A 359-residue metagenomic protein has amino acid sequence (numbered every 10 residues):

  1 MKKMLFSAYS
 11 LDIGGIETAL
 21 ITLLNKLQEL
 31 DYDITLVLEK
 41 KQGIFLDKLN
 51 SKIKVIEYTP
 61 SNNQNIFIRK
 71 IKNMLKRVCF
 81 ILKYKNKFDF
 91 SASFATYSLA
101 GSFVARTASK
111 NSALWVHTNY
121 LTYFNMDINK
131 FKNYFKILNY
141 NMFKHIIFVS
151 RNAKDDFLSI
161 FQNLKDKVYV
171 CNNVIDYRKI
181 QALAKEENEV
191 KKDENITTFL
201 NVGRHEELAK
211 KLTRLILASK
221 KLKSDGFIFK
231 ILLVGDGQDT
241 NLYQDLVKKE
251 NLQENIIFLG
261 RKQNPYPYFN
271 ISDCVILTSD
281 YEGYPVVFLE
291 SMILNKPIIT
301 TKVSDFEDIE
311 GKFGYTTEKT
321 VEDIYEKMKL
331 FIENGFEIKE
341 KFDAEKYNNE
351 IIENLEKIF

Functional and structural regions predicted by a protein language model:
F6-G14, K26, L30-K70, A153 (+1 more regions): N-terminal strand-loop element at the rim of the active site of nucleotide-sugar-dependent glycosyltransferases
G14-T22, T197, N201-K221, Q238-Q244: A conserved mid-protein helix/loop that constitutes part of the nucleotide-sugar donor-binding site
A92-L99, V116: Short His-centered aromatic/hydrophobic patch
G101-F103, M142-V168: A short, active-site helix/loop in glycosyltransferases that binds the activated sugar's phosphate group
Q244-G260: Nucleotide-activated donor-binding/catalytic signature segment of Leloir-type glycosyltransferases, i.e., the conserved
R261, D280: Aromatic "clamp/platform" in nucleotide-sugar-dependent glycosyltransferases that forms part of the donor/acceptor
P297-T300: Short hydrophobic beta-strand element within catalytic cores of glycosyltransferases and related nucleotide-activated
G311-E322, K329-E333: Conserved acidic donor-binding segment of nucleotide-sugar-dependent glycosyltransferases
